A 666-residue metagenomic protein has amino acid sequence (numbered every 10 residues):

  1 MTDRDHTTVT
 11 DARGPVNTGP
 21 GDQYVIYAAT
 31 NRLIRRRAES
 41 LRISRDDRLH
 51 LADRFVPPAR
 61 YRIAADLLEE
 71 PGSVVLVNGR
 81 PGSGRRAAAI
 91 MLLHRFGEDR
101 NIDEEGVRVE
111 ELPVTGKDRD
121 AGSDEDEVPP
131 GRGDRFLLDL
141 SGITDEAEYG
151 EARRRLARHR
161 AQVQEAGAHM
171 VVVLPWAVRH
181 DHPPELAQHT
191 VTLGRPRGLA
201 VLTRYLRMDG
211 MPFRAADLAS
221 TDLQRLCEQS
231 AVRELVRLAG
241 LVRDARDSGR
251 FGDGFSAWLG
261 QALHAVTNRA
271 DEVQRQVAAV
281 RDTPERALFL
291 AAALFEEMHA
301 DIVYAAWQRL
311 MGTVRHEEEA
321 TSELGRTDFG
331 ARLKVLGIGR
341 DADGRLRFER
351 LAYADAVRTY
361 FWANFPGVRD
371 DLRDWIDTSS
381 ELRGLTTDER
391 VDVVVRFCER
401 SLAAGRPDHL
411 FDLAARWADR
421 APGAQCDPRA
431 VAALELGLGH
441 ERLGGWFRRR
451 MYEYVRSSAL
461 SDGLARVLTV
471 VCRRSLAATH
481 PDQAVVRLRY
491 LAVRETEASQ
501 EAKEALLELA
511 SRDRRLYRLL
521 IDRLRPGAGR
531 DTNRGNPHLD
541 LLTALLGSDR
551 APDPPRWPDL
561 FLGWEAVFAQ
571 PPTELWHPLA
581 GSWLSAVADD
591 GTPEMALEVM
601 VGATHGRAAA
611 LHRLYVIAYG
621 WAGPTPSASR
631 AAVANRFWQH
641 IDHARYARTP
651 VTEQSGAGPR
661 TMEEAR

Functional and structural regions predicted by a protein language model:
M1-I43: Long, low-complexity intrinsically disordered regions enriched in small/polar and proline/glycine residues
R37-A65: N-terminal pre-Walker A segment at the start of P-loop NTPase domains
G72-A88: Walker A/P-loop nucleotide-binding motif
R85-E104, T267: P-loop NTPase Walker A phosphate-binding motif
D103-W176: Conserved P-loop NTPase "ATPase switch" module shared by AAA+ and STAND
R179-P183, T203-V266: Amphipathic alpha-helical "lid/sensor" segments that cap RecA-like P-loop NTPase cores
D271-Q274, V280, F295-D427, G444 (+2 more regions): C-terminal leucine-rich, beta-strand-based interaction scaffolds used for sensing/assembly
T386-P572: Extended amphipathic alpha-helical coiled-coil/heptad-repeat regions
